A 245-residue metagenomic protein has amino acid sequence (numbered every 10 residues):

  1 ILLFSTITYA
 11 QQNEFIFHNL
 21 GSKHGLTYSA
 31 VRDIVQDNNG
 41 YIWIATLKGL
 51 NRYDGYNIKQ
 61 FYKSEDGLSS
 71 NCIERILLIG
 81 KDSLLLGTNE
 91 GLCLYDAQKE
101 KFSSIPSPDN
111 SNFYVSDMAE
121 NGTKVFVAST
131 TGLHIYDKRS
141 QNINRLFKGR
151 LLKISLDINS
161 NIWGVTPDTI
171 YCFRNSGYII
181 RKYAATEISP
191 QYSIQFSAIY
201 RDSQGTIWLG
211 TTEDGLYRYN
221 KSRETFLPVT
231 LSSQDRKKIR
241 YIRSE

Functional and structural regions predicted by a protein language model:
I1-E245: Carboxylate-rich, polar loop motifs that coordinate divalent cations or form catalytic acidic clusters
